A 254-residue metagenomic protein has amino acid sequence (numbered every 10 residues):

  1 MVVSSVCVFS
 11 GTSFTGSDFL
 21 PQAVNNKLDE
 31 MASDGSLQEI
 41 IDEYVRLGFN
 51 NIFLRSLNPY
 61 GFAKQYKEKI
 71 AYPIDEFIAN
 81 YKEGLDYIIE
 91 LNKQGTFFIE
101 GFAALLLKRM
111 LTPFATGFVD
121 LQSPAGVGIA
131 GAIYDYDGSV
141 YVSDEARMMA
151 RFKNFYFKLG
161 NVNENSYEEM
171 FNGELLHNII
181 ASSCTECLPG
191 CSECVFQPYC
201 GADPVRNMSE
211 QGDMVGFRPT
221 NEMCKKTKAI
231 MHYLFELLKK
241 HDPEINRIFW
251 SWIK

Functional and structural regions predicted by a protein language model:
V2-V8, T15, L20, K27-D137 (+4 more regions): Radical SAM enzyme [4Fe-4S]-AdoMet core and its adjacent flexible, acidic and glycine-rich loops/tails across
A150-K254: Flexible mid-to-C-terminal extensions adjoining Fe-S/redox cofactors in radical SAM and related proteins
